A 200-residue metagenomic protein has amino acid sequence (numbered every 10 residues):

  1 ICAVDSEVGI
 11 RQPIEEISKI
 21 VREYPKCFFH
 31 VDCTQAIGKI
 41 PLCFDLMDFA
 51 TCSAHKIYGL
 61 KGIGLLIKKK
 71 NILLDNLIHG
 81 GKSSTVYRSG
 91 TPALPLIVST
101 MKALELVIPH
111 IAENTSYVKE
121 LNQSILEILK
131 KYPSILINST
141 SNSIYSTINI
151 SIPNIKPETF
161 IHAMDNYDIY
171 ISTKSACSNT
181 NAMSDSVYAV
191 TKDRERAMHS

Functional and structural regions predicted by a protein language model:
I1-S200: Pyridoxal 5′-phosphate
